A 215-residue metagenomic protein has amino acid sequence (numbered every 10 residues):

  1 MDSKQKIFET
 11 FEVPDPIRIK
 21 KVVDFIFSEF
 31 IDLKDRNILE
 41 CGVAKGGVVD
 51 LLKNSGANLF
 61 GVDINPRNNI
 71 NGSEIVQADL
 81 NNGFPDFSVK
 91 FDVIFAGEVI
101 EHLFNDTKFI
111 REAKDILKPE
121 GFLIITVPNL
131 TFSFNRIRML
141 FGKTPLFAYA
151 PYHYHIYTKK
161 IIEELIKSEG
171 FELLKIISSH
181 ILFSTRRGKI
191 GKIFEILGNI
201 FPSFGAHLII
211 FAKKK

Functional and structural regions predicted by a protein language model:
M1-V89, V93-G97, T107-I110, I125 (+2 more regions): Conserved N-terminal segment of class I S-adenosyl-L-methionine
F84-P85, L103-T107, F134, I166: Activation segment
E98-H102: A short His-aromatic
K108-F122: A short glycine-rich, Lys/Arg-flanked "PGG" loop and its adjoining helix->strand segment in the class I
I124-L146: Conserved class I S-adenosyl-L-methionine
P145-I161: Acceptor-substrate binding/catalytic loop of class I
K160-I177: A SAM-dependent methyltransferase catalytic signature shared across enzymes that methylate proteins
